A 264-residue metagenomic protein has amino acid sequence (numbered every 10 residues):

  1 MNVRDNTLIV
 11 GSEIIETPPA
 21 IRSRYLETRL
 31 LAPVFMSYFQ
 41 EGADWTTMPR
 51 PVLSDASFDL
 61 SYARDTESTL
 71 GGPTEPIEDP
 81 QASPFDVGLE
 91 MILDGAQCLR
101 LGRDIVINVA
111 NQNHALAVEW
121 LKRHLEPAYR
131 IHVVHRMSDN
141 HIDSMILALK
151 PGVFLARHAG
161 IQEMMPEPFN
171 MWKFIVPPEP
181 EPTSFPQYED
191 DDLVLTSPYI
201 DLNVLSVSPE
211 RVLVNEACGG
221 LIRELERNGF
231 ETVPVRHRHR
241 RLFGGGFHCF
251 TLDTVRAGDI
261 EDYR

Functional and structural regions predicted by a protein language model:
M1-R264: The feature marks the mature, well-folded catalytic cores of soluble enzymes
